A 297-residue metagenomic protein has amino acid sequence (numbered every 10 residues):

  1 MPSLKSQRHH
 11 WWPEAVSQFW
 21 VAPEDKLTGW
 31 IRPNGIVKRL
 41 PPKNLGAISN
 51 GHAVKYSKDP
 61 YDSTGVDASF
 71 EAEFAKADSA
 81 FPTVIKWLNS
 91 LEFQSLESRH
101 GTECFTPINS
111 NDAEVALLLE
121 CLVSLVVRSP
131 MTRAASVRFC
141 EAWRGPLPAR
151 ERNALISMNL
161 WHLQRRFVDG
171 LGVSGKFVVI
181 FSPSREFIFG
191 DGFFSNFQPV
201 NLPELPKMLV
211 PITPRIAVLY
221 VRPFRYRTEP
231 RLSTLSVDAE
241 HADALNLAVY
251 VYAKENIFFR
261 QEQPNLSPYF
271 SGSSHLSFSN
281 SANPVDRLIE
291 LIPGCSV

Functional and structural regions predicted by a protein language model:
M1-R8, W12-V297: Alpha-helical structural context detector biased toward long hydrophobic helices
